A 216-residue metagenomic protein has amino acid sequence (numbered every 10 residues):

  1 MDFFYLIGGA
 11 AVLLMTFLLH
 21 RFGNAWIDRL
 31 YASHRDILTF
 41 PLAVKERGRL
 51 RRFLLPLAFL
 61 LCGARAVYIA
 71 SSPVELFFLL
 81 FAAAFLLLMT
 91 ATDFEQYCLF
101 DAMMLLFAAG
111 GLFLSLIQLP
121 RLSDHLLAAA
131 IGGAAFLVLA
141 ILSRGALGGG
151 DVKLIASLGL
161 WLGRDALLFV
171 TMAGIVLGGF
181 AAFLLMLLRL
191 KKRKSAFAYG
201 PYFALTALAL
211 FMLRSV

Functional and structural regions predicted by a protein language model:
M1-V216: A membrane-topology feature that recognizes alpha-helical transmembrane segments and their immediate juxtamembrane
